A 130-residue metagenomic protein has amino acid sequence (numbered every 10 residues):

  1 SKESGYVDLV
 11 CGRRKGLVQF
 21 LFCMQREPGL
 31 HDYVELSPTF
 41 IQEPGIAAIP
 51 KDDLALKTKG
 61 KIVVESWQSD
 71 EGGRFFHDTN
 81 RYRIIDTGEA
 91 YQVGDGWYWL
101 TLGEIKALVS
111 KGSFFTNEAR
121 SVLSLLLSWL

Functional and structural regions predicted by a protein language model:
S1-E3: Short N-terminal edge-element motif at the start of the domain
G12-R14: Short beta-strand micro-motifs enriched in acidic
L17-Q19, E27-L130: Mixed-charge (acidic/basic) macromolecular-recognition segments
